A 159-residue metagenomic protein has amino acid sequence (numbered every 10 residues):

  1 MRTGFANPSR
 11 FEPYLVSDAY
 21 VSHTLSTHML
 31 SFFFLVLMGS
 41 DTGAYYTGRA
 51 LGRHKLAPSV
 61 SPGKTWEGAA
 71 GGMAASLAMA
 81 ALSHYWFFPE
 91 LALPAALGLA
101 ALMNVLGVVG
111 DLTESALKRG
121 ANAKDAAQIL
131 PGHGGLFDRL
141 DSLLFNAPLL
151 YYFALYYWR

Functional and structural regions predicted by a protein language model:
M1-A80, Y85-N146: Interhelical loop and helix-boundary elements at the membrane-water interface of polytopic inner-membrane proteins
Y152-R159: Juxtamembrane boundary at the C-terminal end of a transmembrane helix
